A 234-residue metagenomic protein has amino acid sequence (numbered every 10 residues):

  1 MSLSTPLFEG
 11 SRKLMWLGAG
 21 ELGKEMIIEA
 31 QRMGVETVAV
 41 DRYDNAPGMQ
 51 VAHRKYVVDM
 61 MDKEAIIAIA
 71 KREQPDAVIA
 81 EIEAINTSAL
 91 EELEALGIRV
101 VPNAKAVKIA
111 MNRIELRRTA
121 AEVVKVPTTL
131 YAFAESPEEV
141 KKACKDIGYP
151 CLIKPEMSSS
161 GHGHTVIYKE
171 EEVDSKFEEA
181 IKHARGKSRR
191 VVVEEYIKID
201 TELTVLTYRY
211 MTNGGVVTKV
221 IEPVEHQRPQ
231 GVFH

Functional and structural regions predicted by a protein language model:
M1-A106, A110-M111, E138: ATP-binding N-terminal substructure of ATP-dependent carboxylate-amine bond-forming enzymes
I109-L203, Y208-H234: Active-site nucleotide/adenylate-binding loops and adjacent lid/helix of ATP-dependent enzymes
